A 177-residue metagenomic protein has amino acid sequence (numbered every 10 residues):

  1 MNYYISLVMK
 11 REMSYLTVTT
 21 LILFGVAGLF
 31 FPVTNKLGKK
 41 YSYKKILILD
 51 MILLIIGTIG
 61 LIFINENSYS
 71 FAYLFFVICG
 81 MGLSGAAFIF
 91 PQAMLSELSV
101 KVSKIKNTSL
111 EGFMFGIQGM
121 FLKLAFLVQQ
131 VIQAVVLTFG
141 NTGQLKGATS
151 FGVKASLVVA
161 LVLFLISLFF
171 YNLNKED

Functional and structural regions predicted by a protein language model:
M1-D177: Membrane-embedded alpha-helical bundles of multi-pass transporters/translocases, especially carrier/permease families
